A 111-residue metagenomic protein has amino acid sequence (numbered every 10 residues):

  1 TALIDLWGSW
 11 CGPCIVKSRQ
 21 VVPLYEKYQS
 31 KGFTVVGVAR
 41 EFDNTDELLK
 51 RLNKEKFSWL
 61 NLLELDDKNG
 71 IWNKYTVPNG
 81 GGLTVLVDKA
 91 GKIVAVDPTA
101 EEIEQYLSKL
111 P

Functional and structural regions predicted by a protein language model:
T1-I15, V21: Short active-site neighborhood of thiol/selenol oxidoreductases, capturing the structured segment around
L3-I4, V35, T84: Hydrophobic beta-strand anchors of alpha/beta hydrolase catalytic cores
I4, L48, N61, G91: Hydrophobic, well-ordered secondary-structure elements that form the walls of internal hydrophobic environments
W7, V36, L62: Conserved Rossmann-like nucleotide-binding pocket used by diverse enzymes that bind dinucleotide cofactors
S9, D43, K92: Conserved Rossmann-like nucleotide-cofactor binding loop
P13, R19, P23, G81-G82 (+1 more regions): Proline-centered helix-kink/hinge sites
V16-E55, D66-N73: Structural microenvironment flanking redox-active thiols in thiol-disulfide oxidoreductases
E55-F57, E64-L110: Thiol/disulfide oxidoreductase modules built on the thioredoxin-like
